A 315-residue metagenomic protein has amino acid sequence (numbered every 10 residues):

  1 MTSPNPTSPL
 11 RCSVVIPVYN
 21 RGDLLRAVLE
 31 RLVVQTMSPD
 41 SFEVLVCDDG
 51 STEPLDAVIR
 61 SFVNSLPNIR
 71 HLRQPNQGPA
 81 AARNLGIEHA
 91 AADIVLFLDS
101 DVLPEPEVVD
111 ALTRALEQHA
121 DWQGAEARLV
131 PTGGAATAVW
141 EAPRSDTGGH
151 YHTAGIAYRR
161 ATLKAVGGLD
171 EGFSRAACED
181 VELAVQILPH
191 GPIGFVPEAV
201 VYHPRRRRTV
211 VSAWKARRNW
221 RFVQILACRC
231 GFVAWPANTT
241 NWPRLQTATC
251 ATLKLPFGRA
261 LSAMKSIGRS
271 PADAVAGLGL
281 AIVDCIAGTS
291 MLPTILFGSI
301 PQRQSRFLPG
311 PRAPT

Functional and structural regions predicted by a protein language model:
R21-Q35: Short, well-formed alpha-helical segments that are part of the catalytic scaffolds of diverse glycosyltransferases
R31, D48-A57, D99-V102: A conserved acidic beta->alpha catalytic loop
Q74-A90: Glycine-rich, basic loop-to-helix element that forms the pyrophosphate-binding segment of sugar-nucleotide handling
V95: Short aromatic/hydrophobic "clamp" motif used to bind/position activated sugar donors
E107-T137: Conserved donor NDP-sugar-binding/catalytic core segment of glycosyltransferases
R175-E182: Acidic donor-binding loop at a coil-to-helix junction in glycosyltransferase catalytic cores that engages
G194-H203: Catalytic beta-strand/loop signature of glycosyltransferases that borders the donor
V201, V211-N238, A281, C285-P301: Catalytic core of nucleotide-sugar-dependent glycosyltransferases
